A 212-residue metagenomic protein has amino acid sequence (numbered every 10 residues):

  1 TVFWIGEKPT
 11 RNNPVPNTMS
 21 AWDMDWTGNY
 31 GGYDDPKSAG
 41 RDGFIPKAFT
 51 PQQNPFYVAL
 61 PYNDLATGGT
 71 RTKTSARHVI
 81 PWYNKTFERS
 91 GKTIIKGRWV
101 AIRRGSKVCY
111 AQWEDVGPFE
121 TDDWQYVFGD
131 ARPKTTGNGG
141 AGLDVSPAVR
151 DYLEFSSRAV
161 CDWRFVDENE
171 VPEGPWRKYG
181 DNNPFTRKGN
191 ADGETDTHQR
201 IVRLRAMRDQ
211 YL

Functional and structural regions predicted by a protein language model:
T1-L212: Secreted/periplasmic proteins
